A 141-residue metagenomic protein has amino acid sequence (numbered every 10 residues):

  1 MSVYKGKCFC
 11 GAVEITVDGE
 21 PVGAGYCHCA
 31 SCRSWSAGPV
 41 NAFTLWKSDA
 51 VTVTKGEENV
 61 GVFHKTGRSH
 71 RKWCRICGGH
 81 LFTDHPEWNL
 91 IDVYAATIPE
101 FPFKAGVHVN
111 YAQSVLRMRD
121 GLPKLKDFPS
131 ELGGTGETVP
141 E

Functional and structural regions predicted by a protein language model:
M1-E141: A short Gly-Trp-Pro
